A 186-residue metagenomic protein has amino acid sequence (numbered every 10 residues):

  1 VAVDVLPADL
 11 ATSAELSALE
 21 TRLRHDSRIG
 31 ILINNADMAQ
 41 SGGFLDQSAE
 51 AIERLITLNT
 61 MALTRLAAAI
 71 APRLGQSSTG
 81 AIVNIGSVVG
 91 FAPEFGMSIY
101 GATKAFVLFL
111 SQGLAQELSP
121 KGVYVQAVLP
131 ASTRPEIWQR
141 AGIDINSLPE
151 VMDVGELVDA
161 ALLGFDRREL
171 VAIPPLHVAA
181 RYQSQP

Functional and structural regions predicted by a protein language model:
N35-Q40: Conserved NAD(P)H cofactor-binding loop of Rossmann-fold oxidoreductase domains
G43-L45, A51-R54: Substrate-binding pocket helix/loop in short-chain dehydrogenase/reductase
L45, E94-S98: Active-site loop immediately N-terminal to the catalytic Tyr-X3-Lys motif of short-chain dehydrogenase/reductase
A67, T103: Active-site helix of classical SDR
R73, A92, G113-Y124: Active-site-adjacent segment of SDR/Rossmann-fold oxidoreductases
S87: Residue(s) in the substrate-gating loop at a strand-loop-helix junction that position the organic substrate next
A127, I143-Y182: C-terminal helical subdomain
